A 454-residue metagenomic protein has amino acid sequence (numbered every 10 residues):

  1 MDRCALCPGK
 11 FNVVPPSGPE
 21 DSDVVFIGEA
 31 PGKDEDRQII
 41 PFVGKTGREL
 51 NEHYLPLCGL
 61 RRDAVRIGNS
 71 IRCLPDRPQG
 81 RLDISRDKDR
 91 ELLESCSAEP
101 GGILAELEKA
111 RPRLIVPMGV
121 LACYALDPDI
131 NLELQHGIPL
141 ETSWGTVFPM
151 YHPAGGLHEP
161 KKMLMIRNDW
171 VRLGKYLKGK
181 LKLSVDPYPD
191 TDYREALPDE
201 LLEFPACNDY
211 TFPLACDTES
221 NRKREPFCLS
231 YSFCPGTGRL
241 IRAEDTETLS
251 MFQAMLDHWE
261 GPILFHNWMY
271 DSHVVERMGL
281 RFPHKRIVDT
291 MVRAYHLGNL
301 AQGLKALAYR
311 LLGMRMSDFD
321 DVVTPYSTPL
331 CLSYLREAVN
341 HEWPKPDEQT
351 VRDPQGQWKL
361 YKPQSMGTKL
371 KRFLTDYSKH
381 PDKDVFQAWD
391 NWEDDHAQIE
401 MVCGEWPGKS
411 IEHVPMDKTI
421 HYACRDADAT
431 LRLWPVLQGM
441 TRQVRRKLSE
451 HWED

Functional and structural regions predicted by a protein language model:
M1-L181: A polyanion-binding, active-site-adjacent surface
V14-P19, E195-F212, Q253-H258: A short acidic-Thr-Gly-centered motif at the start of a beta-strand
G18-D21, R222-F227: Short, flexible loop/turn motifs enriched in small residues
V25-I27, M150, L214-D217, F265 (+1 more regions): Short hydrophobic beta-strand that contains or immediately precedes a catalytic carboxylate
P31-G32, R72, G155, T218-R222 (+2 more regions): Short, glycine/acidic-enriched loop or turn micro-motifs at the edges of active sites
R167, K178-E195, R224-R442: Active-site-proximal helix-loop-helix substrate-binding element of RNase H-like nuclease domains
D209-N221: Two-metal-ion RNase H-like nuclease active-site motif
T441-D454: Acidic catalytic cores of enzymes that act on phosphate-bearing nucleotides/polynucleotides
